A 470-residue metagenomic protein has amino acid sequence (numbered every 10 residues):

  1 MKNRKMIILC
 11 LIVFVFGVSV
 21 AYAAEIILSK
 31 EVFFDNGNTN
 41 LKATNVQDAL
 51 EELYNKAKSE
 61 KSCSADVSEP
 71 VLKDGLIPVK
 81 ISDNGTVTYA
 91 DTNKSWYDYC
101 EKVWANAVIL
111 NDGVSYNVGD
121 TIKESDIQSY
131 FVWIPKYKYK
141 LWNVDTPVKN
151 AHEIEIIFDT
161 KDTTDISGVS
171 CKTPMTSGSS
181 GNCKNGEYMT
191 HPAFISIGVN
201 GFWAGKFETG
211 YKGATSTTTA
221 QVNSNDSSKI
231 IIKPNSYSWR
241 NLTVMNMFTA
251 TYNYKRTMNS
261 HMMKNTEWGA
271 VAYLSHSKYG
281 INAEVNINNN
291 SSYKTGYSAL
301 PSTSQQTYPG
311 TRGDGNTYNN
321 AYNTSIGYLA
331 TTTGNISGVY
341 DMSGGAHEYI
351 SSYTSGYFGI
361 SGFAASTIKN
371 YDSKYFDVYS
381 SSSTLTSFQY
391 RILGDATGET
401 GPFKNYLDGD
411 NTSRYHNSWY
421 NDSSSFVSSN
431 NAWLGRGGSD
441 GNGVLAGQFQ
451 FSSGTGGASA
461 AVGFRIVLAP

Functional and structural regions predicted by a protein language model:
M1-L11: N-terminal Sec-pathway targeting helices
L9-L11, G17-S19, A24-E60: A signal for long, low-complexity, Ser/Thr/Asn-enriched, surface-exposed stalk/shaft and domain-boundary segments
K58-G186: N-terminal module-boundary/linker segments of secreted carbohydrate-active enzymes
T121-Q128, K161-M342: Short aromatic-cysteine micro-motif
Y137-K140, F207-Y211, S352-S355, A469-P470: Acidic glycine-/aspartate-rich tracts in secreted/extracellular proteins
V144-S196, A204, A214-S224, I392-F449: Long, low-complexity, polar/charged, intrinsically disordered or flexibly structured peripheral segments
T266-G269, K294-T295, A299-N320, I326 (+3 more regions): C-terminal, surface-exposed recognition/capping segments
S361-T367: Conserved active-site-proximal loop/helix segments of enzymes involved in bacterial cell-wall and related
